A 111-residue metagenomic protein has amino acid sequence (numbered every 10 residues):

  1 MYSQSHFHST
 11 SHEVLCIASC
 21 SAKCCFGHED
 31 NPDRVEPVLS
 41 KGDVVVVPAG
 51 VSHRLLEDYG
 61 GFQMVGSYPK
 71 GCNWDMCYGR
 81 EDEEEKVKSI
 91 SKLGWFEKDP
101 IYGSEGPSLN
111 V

Functional and structural regions predicted by a protein language model:
M1-H8: Conserved short histidine dyad/triad with adjacent acidic residue
H8-H28, V46: Short, conserved beta-strand element in jelly-roll/cupin
K23-C25, R54, Q63: General beta-strand recognition
D30-R34: Short alpha-helix capping/helix-loop boundary micro-motifs
P37, G42, W74-C77: A short, hydrophobic/aromatic-rich structural module that often spans a beta strand with its adjoining loop
L39-Y59, Y68: Conserved metal-binding segment of the jelly-roll/cupin
L56-V111: Double-stranded beta-helix
